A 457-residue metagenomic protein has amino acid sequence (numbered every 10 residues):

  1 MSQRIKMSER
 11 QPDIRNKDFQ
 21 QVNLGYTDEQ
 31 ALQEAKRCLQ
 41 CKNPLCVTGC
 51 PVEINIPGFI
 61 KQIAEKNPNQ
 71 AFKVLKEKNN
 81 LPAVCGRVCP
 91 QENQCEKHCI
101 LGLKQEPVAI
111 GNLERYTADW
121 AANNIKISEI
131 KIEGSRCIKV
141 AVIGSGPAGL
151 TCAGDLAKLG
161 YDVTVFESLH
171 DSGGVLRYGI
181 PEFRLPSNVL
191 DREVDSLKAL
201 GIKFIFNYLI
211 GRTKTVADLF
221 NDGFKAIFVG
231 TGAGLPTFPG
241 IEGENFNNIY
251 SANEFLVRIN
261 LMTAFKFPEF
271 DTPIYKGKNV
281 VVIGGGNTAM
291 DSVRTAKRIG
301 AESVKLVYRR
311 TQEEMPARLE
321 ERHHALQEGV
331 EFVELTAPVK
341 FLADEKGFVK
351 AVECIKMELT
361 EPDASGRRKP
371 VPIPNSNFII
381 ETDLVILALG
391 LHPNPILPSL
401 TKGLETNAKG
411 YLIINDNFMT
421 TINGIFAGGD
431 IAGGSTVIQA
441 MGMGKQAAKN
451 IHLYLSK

Functional and structural regions predicted by a protein language model:
M1-K139, S187, V229-Y250, L256 (+8 more regions): Ferredoxin-type iron-sulfur electron-transfer modules and their immediate structural context
Q70, G134, K139-I143, D191-I241 (+4 more regions): Feature captures the FAD/FMN-dependent oxidoreductase FAD-binding
N80, G146-P147, G286-T288, I431-A432: Residue-level detector of alpha-helix initiation sites
T117-G134, R192-R212, F238-I299, T406-N417 (+1 more regions): Glycine-rich dinucleotide-binding loop and its adjacent helix/turn
I138-T164, A289-K297: N-terminal Rossmann-like FAD-binding beta1-loop-alpha1 element of flavoenzymes
V140-V142, V163, V280, V304 (+1 more regions): Conserved hydrophobic helix-helix packing surfaces used for dimerization/oligomerization
D162-V165, L169-L200, F204, V293-K340: Rossmann-like dinucleotide-binding cores of NAD(P)H-dependent redox enzymes
N245-G277, P362-S435: FAD-site-proximal beta/loop scaffold in flavoenzymes
